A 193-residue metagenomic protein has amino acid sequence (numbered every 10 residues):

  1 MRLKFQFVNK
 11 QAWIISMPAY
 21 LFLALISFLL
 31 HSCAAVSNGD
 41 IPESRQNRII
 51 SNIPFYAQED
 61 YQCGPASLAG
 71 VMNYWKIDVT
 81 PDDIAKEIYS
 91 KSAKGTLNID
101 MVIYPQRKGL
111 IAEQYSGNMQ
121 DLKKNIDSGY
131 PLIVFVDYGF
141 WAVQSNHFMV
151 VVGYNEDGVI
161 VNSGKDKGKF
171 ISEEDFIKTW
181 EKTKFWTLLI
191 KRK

Functional and structural regions predicted by a protein language model:
R2-H31: Sec-dependent bacterial lipoprotein signal peptides
S16, L30-K94, N98, M119 (+2 more regions): Active-site-adjacent structural segments surrounding the nucleophilic cysteine of cysteine proteases and isopeptidases
A34-G39, K94, V152-K193: Noncatalytic regulatory segments and standalone regulatory/sensor domains
G70-D78, E87-K91, Y104-I111, N125-G129 (+1 more regions): Structured segments of extracytoplasmic/periplasmic soluble domains in secreted or envelope-associated proteins
M101: Compact soluble domain cores
I111, Y115-G164, K169-F170, R192: Active-site-adjacent substructure of cysteine-protease-like catalytic cores
